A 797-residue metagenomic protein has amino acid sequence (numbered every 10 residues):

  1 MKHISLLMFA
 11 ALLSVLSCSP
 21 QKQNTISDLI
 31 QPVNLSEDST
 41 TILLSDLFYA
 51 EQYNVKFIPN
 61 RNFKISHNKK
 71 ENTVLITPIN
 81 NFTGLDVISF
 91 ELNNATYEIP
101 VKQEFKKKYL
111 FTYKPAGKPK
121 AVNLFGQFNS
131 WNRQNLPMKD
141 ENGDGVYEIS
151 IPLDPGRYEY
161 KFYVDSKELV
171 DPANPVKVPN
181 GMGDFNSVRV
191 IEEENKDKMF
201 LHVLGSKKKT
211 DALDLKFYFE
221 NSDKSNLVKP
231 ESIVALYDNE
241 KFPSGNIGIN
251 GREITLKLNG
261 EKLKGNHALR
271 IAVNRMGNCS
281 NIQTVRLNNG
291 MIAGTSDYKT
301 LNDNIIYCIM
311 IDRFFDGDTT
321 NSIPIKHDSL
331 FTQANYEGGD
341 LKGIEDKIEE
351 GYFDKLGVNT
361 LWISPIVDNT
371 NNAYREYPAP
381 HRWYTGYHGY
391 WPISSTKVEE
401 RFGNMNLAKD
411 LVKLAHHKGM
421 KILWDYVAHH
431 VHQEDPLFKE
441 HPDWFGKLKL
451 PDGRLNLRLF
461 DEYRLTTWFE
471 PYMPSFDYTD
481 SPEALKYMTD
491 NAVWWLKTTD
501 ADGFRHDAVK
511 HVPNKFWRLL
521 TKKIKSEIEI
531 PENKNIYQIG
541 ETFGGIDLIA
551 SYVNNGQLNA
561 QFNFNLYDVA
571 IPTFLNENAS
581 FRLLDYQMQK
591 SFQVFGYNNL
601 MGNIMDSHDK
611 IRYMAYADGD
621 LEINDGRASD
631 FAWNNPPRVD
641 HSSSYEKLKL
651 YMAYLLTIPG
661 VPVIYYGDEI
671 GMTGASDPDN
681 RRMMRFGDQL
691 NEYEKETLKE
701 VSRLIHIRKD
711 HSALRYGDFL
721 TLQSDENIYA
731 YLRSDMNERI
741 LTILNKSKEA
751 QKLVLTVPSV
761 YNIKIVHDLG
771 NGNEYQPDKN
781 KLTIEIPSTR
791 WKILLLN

Functional and structural regions predicted by a protein language model:
K22-P59, S206-V228: Solvent-exposed, low-complexity, repeat-rich "mucin-like" stalks and linkers
L29, T40, M420, H430 (+11 more regions): Active-site-proximal helices and loops of the catalytic beta/alpha 8
D46-S66, A121-N132, N226-K241, K764-L769: Change to "...patches in solvent-exposed regions of secreted, membrane-anchored, or virion-exposed structural
I79-G84, P152-G156, N259-N266: Surface-exposed, short loops/turns at beta-strand junctions within beta-sandwich domains
K102-P155, D165-E192, S232-I254: Aromatic-rich carbohydrate-binding modules that target alpha-glucans
E159-Y160, D778-N797: C-terminal beta-strand-rich structural cap/linker in extracellular carbohydrate-active enzymes
T300, N304, D312-T499, L519-P531 (+1 more regions): Substrate-binding/active-site clefts of carbohydrate-active enzymes
L301, G317-Y336, L583-Y586, F592-V760 (+1 more regions): Loop/helix patches that line or flank the sugar-binding groove of alpha-linked glycan CAZymes
